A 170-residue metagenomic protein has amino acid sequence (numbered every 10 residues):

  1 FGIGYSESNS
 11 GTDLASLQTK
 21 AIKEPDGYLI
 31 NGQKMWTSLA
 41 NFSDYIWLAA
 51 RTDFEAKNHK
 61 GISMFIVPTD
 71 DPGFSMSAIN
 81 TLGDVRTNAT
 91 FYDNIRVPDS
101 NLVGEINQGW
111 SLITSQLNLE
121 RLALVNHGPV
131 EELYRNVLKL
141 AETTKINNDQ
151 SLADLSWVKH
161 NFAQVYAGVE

Functional and structural regions predicted by a protein language model:
F1-Y5: A short, Trp-centered hydrophobic/proline-enriched beta-strand micro-motif
S6-S10, M35-W36, A78-L82: Short, solvent-exposed loop/turn elements at beta->coil junctions and helix N-caps that rim active or binding pockets
N9-L17: Active-site-adjacent elements of ketosynthase-type condensing enzymes
T19-I22: A structural signal for short hydrophobic beta-strand segments in well-ordered beta-sheet cores
P25-L29, Y45, T87: A generic structural signal for beta-strand entry/edge sites
N31-S77: A short core secondary-structure module
F74-E170: Glycine-rich beta->alpha junctions and the first turn(s) of the following alpha-helix
